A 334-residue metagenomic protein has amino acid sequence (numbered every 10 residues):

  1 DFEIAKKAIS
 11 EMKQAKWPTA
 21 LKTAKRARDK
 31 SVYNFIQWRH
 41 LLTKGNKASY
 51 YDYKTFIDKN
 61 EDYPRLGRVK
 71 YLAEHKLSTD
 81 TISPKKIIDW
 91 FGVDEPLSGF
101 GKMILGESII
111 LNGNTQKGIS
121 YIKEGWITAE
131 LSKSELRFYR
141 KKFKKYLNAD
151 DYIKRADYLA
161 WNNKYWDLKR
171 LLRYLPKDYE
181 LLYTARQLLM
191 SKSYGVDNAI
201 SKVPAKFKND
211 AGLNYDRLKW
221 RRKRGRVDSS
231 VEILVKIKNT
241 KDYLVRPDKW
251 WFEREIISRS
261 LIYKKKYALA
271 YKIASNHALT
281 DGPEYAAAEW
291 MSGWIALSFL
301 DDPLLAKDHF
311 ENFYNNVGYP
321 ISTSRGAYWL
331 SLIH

Functional and structural regions predicted by a protein language model:
D1-R39: N-terminal leader/linker segments that initiate helical-solenoid repeat arrays
K7, Q37-H40, A73, L105 (+6 more regions): Structural register within alpha-helical repeat arrays
M12, H40-L41, G45, E74-S78 (+6 more regions): Specific register positions within alpha-helical solenoid repeats of the TPR/Sel1-like families, i.e., one
A15, G113, N163, G225 (+2 more regions): Residue-level detector of the short coil/turn that links helix A to helix B within each tetratricopeptide repeat
L21-K30, L42-G45, T55-P64, L77-S78 (+9 more regions): Solenoid-like repeat scaffolds
H334: Conserved small/polar residues in nucleotide/adenosyl-binding loops
